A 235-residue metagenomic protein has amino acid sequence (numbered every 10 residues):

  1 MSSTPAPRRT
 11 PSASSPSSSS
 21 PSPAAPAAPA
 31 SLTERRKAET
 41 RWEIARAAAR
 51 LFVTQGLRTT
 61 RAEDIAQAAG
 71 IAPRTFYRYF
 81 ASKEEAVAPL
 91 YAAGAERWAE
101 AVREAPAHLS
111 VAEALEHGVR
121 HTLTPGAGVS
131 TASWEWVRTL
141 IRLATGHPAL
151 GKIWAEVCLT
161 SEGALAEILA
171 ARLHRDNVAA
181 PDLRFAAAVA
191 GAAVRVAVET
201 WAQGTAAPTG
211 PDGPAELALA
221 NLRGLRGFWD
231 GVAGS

Functional and structural regions predicted by a protein language model:
M1-A27, E167, A171, E199 (+1 more regions): C-terminal peripheral helix-coil segments that are non-catalytic and often amphipathic
S2-Q55, T59-I71: Basic, helix-initiating cap at the start of DNA-binding domains
S31, Q55-L57, G70, Y77-V87 (+1 more regions): HTH DNA-binding helix-turn interface
T40, G94, V119, V157-S161 (+1 more regions): Hydrophobic/aromatic residues within well-ordered alpha-helical segments
F52, R61-A62, K83-G94, A112-L115: Amphipathic alpha-helical segments enriched in hydrophobic/aromatic and basic residues that form the DNA-contacting
P89, E96-L140: Hydrophobic alpha-helical connector segments
P148-L173, R184-A188: Amphipathic alpha-helical packing segments from all-alpha helical-bundle domains
L183-G191, R195, L219: Short, well-structured alpha-helical segments
